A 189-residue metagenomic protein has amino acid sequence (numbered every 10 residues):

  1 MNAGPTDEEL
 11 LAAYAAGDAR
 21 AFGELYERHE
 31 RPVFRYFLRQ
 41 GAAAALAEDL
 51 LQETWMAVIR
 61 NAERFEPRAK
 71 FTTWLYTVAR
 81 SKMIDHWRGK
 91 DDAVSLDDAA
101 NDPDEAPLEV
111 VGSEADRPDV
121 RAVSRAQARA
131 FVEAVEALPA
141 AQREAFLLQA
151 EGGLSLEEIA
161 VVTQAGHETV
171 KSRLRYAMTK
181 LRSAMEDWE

Functional and structural regions predicted by a protein language model:
M1-P32, G112, D116, A126 (+5 more regions): N-terminal module of bacterial RNA polymerase sigma factors
P5, V132-T169: Helix-turn-helix DNA-binding module
L10, Y26-E30, F34, A44-N61 (+1 more regions): Conserved RNAP core-binding helix
A15-A16, R39-A44, E53-K70, G89-D91: Sigma70-family region 2
A15-E24, F34-E53, H167, W188-E189: Short, charged helix-capping/linker segments at alpha-helix termini
D49-M56, A69-S81: Structural recognition of an alpha-helix C-terminal capping motif at a helix-to-coil junction
R60-P67, T77-D98, S124: Arg/Lys-rich amphipathic alpha helix in sigma70-family domain 2
P103-E133: Acidic, proline/glycine-rich intrinsically disordered inter-domain spacer in sigma factors
